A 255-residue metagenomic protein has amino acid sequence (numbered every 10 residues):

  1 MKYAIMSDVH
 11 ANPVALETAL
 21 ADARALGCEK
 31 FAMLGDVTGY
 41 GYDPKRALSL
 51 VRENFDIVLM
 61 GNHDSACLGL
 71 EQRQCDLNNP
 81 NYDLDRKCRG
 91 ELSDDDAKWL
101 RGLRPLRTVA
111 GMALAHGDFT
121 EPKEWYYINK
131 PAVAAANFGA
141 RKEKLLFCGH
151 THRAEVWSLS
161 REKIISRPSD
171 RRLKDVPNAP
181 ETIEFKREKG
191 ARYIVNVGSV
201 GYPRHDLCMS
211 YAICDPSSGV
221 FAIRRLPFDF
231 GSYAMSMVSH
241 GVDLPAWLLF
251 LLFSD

Functional and structural regions predicted by a protein language model:
M1-A4, R107-L114, R187-I194: Beta-strand-turn-beta hairpins that frame and shape the catalytic cleft of phosphate-ester-processing enzymes
M1-D56: N-terminal active-site segment of His-dependent metallophosphoesterases
M6-S7, F31-D36, I57-N62, A115 (+2 more regions): Active-site neighborhood of phospho(di)ester-bond hydrolases with catalytic His/Asp-centered motifs
H10-A15, G39-G41, H63-L68, T120-P122 (+3 more regions): Active-site environment of divalent metal-dependent phosphoester hydrolases
A47-L48, N54-K142: Active-site neighborhood of divalent metal-dependent phosphoester bond hydrolases
L106-T108, A154-S158, S210-C214: Short beta-strand scaffold segments in enzyme catalytic cores
F138-P168: Hydrophobic, aromatic-enriched interface-forming segments
R161-D255: Acidic, His/Gly-rich catalytic cores of divalent-metal-dependent hydrolytic chemistry
